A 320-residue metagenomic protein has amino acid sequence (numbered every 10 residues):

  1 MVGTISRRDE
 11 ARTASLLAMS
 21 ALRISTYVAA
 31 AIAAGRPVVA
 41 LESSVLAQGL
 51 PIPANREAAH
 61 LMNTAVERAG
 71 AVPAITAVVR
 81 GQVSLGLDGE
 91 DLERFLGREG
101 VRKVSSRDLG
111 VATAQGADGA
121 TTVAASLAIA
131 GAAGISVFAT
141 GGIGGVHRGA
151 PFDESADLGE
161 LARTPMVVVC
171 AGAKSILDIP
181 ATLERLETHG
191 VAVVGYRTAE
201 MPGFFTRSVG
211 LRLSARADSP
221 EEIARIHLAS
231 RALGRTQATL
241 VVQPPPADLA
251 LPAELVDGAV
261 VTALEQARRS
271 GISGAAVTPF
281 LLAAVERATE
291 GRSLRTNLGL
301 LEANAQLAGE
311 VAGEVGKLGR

Functional and structural regions predicted by a protein language model:
L17-G35: N- or domain-start disorder-to-order transition segments that initiate the globular core
A29-A33, V38-V39, R68, A128-A132 (+6 more regions): Solvent-exposed alpha-helices and their adjacent loops that cap or buttress functional pockets in soluble metabolic
V39-L41, P73-V78, T113, G119 (+6 more regions): General beta-strand structural signal in soluble alpha/beta enzymes
S43, Q48, R56-A112, A232-A247 (+1 more regions): Glycine-rich nucleotide/cofactor/substrate-binding loop typically near the N-terminus or early in the first domain
G89-R163: Divalent-metal (Mg2+/Mn2+/Ca2+)-assisted nucleotide/phosphate chemistry catalytic cores
A133-T198, L213-A217: Phosphate/pyrophosphate-binding betaalpha-module
F205-A232: Anionic-ligand binding region
R235-E302: A C-terminal functional module that forms or caps the active site or interfaces directly with catalytic machinery
